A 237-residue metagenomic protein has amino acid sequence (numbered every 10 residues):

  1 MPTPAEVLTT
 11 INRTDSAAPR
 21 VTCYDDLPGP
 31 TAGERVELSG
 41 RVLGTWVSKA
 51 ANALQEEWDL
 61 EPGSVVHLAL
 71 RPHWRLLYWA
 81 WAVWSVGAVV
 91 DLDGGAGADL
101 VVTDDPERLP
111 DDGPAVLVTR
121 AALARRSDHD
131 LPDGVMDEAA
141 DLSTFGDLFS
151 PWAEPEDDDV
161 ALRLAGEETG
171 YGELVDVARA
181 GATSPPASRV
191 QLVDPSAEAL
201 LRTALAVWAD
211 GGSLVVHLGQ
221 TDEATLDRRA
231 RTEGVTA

Functional and structural regions predicted by a protein language model:
T9, S48-E56, A178-T183: Generic structural signal for well-ordered alpha-helical scaffold segments
T9-S39, D147-G170: AMP-dependent adenylate-forming
D25, L68-P72, V102-E107, V118-R120 (+2 more regions): Structural motif
A53-A88, D93, P185-V207: Conserved AMP-binding/adenylate-forming
G87, A178-A187, A197-A237: Conserved AMP-binding/adenylation subdomain of ANL enzymes
A88-A98, D105-E107: Short acidic low-complexity segments
L100-S184, L226-A237: ANL superfamily adenylate-forming
